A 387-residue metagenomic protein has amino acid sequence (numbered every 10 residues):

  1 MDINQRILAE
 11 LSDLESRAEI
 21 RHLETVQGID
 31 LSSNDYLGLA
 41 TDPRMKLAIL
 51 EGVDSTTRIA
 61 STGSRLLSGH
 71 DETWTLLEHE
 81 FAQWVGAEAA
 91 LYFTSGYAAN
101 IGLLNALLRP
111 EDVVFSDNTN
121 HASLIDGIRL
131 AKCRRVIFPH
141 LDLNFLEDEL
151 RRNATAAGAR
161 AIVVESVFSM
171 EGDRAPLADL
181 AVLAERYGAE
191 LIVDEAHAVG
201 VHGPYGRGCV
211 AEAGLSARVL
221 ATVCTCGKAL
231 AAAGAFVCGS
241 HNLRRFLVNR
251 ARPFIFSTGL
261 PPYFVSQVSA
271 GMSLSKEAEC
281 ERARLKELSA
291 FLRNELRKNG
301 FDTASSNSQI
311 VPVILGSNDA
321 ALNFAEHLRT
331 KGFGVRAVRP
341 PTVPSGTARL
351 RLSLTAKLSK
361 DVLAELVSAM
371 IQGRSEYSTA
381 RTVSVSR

Functional and structural regions predicted by a protein language model:
D2-A60, A189: N-terminal "arm"/small-domain region of PLP-dependent enzymes with the aminotransferase-like
L39-A40, A283-A290, R297-G332, T347 (+2 more regions): Conserved PLP-binding catalytic core of the aspartate aminotransferase-like
P43, L47-E51, S55, Q83 (+2 more regions): PLP-dependent enzyme catalytic core of the Aspartate aminotransferase-like
L47, D54-G96: Conserved N-terminal alpha-helix of the aminotransferase class I/II PLP-enzyme fold
L103-A122: Conserved PLP-anchoring active-site segment centered on the Schiff-base-forming lysine
V136, H140-V193: Active-site phosphate-binding strand-loop segment of PLP-dependent enzymes
Y205, A211-F246: Active-site PLP attachment segment
G259-A278, R284, L288, R297: Structural motif of enzymes handling amino- and sulfur-group chemistry
